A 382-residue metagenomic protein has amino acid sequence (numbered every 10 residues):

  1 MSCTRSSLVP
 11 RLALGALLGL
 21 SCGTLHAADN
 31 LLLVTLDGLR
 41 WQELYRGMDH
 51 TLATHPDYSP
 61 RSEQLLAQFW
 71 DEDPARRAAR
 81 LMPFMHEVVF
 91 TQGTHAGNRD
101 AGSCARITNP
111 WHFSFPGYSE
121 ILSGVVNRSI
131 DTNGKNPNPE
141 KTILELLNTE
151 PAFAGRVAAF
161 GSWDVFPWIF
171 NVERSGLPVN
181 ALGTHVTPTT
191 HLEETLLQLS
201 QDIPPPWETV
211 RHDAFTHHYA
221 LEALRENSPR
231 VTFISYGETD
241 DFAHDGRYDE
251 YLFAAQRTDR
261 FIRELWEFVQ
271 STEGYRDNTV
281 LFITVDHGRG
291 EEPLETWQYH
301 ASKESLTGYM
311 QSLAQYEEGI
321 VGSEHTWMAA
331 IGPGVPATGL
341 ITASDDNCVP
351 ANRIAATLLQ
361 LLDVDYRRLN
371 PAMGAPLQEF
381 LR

Functional and structural regions predicted by a protein language model:
S21-C22: N-terminal signal peptide c-region/cleavage motif recognized by signal peptidases
D29-E43, L147, R230-G237, A254-A255 (+4 more regions): Beta-strand elements within well-structured catalytic alpha/beta cores of enzymes that handle phosphate/sulfate esters
L32-L33, W41, T258-T307: Metal-dependent active-site segment of extracytoplasmic phospho-/sulfohydrolases and closely related
Q42, R46-W111: Short, structured active-site-proximal loop/turn typified by the sulfatase FGly-forming signature C/S-X-P-X-R
Y118-G124, Y299-L362: Substrate-binding rim/cap in mid-to-C-terminal beta-strand-loop elements of soluble/periplasmic
S123-N136, S175-E208, H212, T216-H217 (+2 more regions): Acidic, His- and aromatic-enriched active-site or binding-groove loops in soluble protein domains that engage sugars
V172-R174, H218-E264: Active-site His/acidic residue clusters
D346, L362-R382: Polar, surface-exposed loop/tail segments that function as active-site lids or cofactor/substrate-recognition elements
